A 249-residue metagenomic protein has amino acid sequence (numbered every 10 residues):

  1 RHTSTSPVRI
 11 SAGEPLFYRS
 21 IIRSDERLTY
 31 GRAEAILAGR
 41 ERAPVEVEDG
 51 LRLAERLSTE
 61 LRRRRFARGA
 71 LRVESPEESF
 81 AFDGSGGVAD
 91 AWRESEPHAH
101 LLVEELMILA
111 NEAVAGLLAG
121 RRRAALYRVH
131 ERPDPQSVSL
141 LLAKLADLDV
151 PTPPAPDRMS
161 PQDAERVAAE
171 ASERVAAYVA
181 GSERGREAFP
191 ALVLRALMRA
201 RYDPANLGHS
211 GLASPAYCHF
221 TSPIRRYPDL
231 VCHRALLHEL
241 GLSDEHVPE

Functional and structural regions predicted by a protein language model:
R1-E249: Electropositive polyanion-binding surfaces
